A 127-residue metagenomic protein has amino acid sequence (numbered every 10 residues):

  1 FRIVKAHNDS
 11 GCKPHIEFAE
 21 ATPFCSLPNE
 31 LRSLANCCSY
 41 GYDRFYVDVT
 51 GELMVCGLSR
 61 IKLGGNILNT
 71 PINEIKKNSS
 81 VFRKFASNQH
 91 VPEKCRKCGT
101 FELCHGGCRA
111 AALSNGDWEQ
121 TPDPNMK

Functional and structural regions predicted by a protein language model:
F1-P28, E52-H105: C-terminal accessory region of radical SAM enzymes
R2-C12, L34, W118-K127: A structural motif corresponding to the C-terminal lobe/cap of the Radical SAM core domain
L31-C37: Short, surface-exposed amphipathic charged segments that create phosphate/polyanion-binding patches used for binding
C38-Y42: Short, small/polar residue-rich loop motifs at catalytic or cofactor-binding pockets
D48: Short, acidic, Ser/Thr-enriched surface-loop or helix-capping motifs
Q89-K127: Cysteine-cluster motifs in flexible loop/terminal segments that predominantly coordinate metals
